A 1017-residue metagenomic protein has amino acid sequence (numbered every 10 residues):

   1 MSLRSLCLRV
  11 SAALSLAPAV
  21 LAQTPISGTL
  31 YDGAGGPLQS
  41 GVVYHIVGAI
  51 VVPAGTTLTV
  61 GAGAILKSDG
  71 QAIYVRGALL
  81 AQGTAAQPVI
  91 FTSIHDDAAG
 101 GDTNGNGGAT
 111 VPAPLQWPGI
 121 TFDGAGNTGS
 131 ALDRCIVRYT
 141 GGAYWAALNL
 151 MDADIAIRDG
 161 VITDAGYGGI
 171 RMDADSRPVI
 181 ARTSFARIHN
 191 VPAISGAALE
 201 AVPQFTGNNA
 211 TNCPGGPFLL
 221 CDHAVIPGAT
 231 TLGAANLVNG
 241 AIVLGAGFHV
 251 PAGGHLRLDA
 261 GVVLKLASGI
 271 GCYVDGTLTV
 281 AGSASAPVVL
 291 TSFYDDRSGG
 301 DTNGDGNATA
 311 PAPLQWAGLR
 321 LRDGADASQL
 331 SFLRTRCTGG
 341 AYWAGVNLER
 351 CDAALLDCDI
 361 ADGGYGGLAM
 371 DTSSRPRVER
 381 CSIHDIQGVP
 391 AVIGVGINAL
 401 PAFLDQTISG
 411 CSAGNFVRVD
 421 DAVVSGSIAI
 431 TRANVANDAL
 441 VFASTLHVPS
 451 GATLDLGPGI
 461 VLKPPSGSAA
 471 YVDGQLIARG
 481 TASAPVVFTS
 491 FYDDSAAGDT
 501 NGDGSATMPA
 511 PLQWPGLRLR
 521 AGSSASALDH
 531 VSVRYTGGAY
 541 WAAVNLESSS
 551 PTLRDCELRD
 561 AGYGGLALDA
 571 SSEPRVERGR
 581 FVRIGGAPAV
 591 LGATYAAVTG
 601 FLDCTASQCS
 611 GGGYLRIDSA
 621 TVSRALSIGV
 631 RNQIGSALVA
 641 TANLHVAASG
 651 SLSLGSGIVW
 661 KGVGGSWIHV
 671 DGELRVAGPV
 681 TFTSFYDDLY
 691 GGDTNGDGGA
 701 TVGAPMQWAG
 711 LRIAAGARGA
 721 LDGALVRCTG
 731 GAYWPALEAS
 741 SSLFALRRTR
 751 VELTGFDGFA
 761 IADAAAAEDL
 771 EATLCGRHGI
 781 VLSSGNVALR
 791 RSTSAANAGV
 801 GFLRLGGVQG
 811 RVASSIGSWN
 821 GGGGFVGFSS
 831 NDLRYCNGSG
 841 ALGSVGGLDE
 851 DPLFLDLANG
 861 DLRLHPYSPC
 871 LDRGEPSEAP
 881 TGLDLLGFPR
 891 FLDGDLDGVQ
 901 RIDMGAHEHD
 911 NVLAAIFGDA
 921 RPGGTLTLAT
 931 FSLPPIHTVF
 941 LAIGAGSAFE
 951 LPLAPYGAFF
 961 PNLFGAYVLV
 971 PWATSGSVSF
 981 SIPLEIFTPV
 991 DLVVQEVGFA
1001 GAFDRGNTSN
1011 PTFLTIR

Functional and structural regions predicted by a protein language model:
M1-L6: N-terminal secretory signal peptides that target proteins for export/translocation
R9-A19: Bacterial N-terminal signal peptides
L21-R811, S818-N831, G838-A841, P852-N859 (+2 more regions): Beta-strand/loop edge motif enriched in small/polar residues
P53, P251, P449, A647 (+5 more regions): Surface-exposed coil/turn segments at beta-strand junctions on protein surfaces, enriched
D856, L883, R890-G894, L992 (+1 more regions): Hydrophobic alpha-helical segments, especially N-terminal targeting/anchoring helices
H865-A914: Surface beta-loop-beta hairpin patches that serve as ligand-binding interfaces in beta-rich domains
N911-R1017: Residue-level hotspots within well-ordered secondary structure
